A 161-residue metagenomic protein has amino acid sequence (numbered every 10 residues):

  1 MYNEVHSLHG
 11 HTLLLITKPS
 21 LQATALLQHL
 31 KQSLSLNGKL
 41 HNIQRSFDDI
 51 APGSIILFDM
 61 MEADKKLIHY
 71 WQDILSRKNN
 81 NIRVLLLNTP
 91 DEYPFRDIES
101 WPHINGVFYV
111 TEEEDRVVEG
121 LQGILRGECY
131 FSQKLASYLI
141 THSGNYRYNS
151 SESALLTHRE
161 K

Functional and structural regions predicted by a protein language model:
M1-Y138: N-terminal regulatory/sensing modules of transcriptional regulators
Y138, N145-K161: Helix-turn-helix DNA-binding segment
